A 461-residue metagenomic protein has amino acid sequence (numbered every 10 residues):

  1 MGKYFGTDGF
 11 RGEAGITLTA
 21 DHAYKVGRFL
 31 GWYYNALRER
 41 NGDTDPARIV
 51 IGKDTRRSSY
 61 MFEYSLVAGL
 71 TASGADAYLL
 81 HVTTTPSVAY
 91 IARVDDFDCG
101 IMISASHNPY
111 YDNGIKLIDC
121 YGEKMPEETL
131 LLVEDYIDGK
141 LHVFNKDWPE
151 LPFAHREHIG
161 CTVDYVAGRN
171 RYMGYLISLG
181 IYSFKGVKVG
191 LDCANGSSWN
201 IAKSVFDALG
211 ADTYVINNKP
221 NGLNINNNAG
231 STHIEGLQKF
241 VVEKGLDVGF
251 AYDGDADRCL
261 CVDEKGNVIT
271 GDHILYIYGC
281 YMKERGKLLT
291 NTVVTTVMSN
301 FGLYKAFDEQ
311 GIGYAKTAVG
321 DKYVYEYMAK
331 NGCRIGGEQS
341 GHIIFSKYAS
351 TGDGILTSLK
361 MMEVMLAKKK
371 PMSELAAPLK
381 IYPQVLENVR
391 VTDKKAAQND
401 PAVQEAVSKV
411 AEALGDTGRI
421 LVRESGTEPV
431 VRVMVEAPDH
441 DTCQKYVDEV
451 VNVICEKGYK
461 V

Functional and structural regions predicted by a protein language model:
M1-A68, A72-S73, T162-G186, K395-N399: An N-terminal, well-structured beta->alpha segment
E13, N113-V242: Gly/Ser/Thr-enriched, mixed-charge loops and adjacent short helices that form phosphate/oxyanion-binding elements
R40, R48-D112, S204-V262: N-terminal small/polar loop signature for handling phosphorylated ligands or for N-terminal nucleophile
G42-D54, K188-G190, N291-V297, R432-M434: Short glycine-rich phosphate-binding loop at a beta-alpha junction
L80, L131-M173, S178, E264-G337 (+1 more regions): Proline/glycine-rich low-complexity loops and linkers
P126, V215, N267-G286, G354-V364 (+1 more regions): Gly/Ser/Thr-rich active-site loops/lids in small-molecule metabolic enzymes that frequently grip phosphoryl groups
V248, R285-V461: Phosphate-binding and adjacent anionic-ligand microenvironments
